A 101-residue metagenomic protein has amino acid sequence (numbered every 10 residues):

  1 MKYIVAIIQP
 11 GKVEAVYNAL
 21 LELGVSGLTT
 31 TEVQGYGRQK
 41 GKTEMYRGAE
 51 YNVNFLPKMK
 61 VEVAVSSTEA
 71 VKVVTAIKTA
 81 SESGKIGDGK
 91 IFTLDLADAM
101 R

Functional and structural regions predicted by a protein language model:
M1-R101: Positively charged, small/polar-rich N-terminal and surface patches that mediate targeting and assembly and bind
